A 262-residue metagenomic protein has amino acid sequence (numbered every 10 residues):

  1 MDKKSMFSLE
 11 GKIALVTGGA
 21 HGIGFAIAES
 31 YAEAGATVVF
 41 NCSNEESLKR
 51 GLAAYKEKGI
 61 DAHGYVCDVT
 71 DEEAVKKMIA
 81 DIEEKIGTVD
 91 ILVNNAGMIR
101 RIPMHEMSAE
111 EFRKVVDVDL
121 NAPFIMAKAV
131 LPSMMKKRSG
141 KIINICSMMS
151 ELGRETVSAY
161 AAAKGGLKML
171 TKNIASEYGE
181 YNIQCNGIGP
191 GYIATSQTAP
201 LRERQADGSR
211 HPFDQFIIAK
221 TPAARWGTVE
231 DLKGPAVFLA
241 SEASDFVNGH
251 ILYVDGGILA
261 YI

Functional and structural regions predicted by a protein language model:
D2-M6, L152, V237, N248-I262: Short C-terminal tail/terminal secondary-structure segment of NAD(P)H-dependent dehydrogenase/reductase domains
I13, A20-H21: Conserved glycine-rich cofactor-binding loop
A36-R50: Conserved glycine-rich Rossmann-like NAD(P)H-binding loop of the short-chain dehydrogenase/reductase
P103-M104, E111-V116, F213, I217: Substrate-binding pocket helix/loop in short-chain dehydrogenase/reductase
A127, A163, T171: Active-site helix of classical SDR
S147: Residue(s) in the substrate-gating loop at a strand-loop-helix junction that position the organic substrate next
G179, Q184, V247-G249: Short, small/polar-rich loop/turn modules that mediate ligand/substrate recognition or access, typified
